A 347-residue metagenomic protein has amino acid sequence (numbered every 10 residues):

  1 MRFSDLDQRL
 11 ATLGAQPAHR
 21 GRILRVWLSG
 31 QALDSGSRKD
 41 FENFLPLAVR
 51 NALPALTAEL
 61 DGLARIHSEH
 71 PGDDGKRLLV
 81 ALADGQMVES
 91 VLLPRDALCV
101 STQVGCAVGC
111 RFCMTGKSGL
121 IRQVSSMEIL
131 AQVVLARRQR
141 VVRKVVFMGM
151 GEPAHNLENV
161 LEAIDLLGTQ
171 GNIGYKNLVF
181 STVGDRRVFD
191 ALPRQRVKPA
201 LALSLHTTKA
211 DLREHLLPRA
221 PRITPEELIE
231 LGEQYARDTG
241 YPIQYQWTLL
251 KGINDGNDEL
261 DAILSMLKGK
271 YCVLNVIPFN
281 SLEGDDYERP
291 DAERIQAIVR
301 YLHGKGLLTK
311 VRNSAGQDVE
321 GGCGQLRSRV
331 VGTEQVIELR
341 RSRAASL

Functional and structural regions predicted by a protein language model:
M1-G85, E233-Y241, L249-L347: Auxiliary Fe-S-binding modules of radical SAM enzymes
M87-E89: Short, mixed charged/polar active-site loops that provide acid/base catalysis or chelate metal/phosphate cofactors
L92-L93, N159: Residue-level structural signal for beta-strand termini and adjacent loop
L93-E128, L135: Canonical Radical SAM [4Fe-4S] cluster-binding loop centered on the CxxxCxxC motif and its immediate flanking residues
A107, D185-R187, K209-A210, G316-E320: Alpha-helix N-cap/helix-start and coil->helix boundary motif
A136-K144, G149-T309: Conserved AdoMet/S-adenosylmethionine-binding subsite of the radical SAM
